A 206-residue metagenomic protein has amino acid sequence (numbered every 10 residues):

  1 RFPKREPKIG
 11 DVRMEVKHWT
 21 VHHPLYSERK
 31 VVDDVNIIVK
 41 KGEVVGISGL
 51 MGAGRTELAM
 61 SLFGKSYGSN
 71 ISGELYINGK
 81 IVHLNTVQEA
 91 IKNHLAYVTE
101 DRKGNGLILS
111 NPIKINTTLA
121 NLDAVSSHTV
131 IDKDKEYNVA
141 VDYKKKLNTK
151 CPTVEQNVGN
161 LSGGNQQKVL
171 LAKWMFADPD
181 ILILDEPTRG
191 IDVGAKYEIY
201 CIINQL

Functional and structural regions predicted by a protein language model:
R1-L206: Glycine-rich phosphate-binding loops of nucleotide-dependent enzymes
